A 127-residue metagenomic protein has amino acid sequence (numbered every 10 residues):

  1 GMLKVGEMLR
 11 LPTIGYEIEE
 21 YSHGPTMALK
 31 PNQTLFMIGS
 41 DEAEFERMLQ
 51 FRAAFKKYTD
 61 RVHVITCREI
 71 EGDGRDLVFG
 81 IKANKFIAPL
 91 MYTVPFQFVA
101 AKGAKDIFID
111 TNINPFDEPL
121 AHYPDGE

Functional and structural regions predicted by a protein language model:
G1-E127: A SIS-like phosphosugar-recognition module
